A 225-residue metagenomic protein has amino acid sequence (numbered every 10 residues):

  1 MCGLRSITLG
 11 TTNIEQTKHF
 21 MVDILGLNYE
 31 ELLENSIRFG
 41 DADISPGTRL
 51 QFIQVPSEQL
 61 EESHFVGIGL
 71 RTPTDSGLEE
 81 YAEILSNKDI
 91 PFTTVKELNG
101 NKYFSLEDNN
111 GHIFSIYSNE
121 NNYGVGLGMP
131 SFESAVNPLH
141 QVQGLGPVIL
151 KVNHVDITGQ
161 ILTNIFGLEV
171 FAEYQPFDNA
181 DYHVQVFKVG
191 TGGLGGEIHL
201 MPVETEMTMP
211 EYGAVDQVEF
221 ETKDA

Functional and structural regions predicted by a protein language model:
C2, G10-E15, I68-N110, V152-I161 (+1 more regions): Vicinal oxygen chelate
L4-I7, M21, L27, L50 (+7 more regions): Short, structured motif recognition centered on aromatic/hydrophobic residues
R5-R49, G100-S105, L150-E197: Core segments of cupin and vicinal oxygen chelate
G10-T12, I53-V55, R71-P73, F171 (+3 more regions): A structural detector for beta-sheet-dominated domains
L33-S36, F52-I68, E79-A82, S86-K102 (+2 more regions): A cross-kingdom feature marking solvent-exposed beta-strand/loop segments within repeated, beta-rich binding/scaffold
A82-Q141, D178-H199: Vicinal oxygen chelate
Y174-P176, V203-T205, K223-A225: Histidine- and/or cysteine-centered catalytic micro-motif in compact active-site loops
